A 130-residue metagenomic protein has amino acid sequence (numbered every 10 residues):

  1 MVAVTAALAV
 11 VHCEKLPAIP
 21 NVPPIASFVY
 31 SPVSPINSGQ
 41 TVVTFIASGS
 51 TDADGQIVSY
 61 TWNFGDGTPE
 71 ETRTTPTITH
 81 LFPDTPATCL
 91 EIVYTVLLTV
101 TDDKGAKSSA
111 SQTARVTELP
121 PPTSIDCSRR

Functional and structural regions predicted by a protein language model:
M1-V11: Sec-dependent bacterial lipoprotein signal peptides
C13-R130: Extracellular/lumenal mature domains of secreted and surface-exposed proteins
